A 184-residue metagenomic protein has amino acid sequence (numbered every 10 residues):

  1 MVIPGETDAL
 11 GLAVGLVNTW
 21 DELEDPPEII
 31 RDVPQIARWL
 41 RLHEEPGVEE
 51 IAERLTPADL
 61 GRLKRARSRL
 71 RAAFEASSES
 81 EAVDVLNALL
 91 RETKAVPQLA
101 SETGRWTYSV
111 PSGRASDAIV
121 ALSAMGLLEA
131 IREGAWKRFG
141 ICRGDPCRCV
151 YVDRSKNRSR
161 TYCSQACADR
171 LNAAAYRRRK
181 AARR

Functional and structural regions predicted by a protein language model:
M1-I141, D145-V152: Short helix-coil boundary/hinge micro-motifs
G134, S155, Q165: Residue-level marker of regulatory loop/turn positions in helix-turn-helix DNA-binding domains and in histidine
D153, D169, A173: Short, non-ligating residues that shape and space the ligands of small metal-coordination modules and catalytic
R158-A168: Cysteine-rich micro-motifs
R177-R184: Contiguous alpha-helical segments
